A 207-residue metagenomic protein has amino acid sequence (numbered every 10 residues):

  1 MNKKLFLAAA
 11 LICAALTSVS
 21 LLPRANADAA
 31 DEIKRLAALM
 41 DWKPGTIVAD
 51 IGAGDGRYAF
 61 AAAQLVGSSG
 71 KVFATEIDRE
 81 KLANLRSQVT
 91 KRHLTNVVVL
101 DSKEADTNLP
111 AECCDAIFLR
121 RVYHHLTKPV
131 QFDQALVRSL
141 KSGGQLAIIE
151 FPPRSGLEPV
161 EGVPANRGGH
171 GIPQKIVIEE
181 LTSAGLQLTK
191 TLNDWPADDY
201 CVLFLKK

Functional and structural regions predicted by a protein language model:
D28-T46: Conserved alpha-helix/loop element of class I SAM-dependent methyltransferases that forms part of the SAM/SAH-binding
K43-T46, T107-I117: A short acidic, Gly/Pro-enriched loop at the edge of an enzyme's catalytic core that lines a small-molecule cofactor
P44-G54: Conserved class I S-adenosyl-L-methionine
A63-G67, V130-Q145: A short glycine-rich, Lys/Arg-flanked "PGG" loop and its adjoining helix->strand segment in the class I
L82, Q145-I176: Conserved class I S-adenosyl-L-methionine
C113-V130: A short SAM/SAH-binding and catalytic strip from SAM-dependent methyltransferases
L188-K207: Core SAM-dependent methyltransferase catalytic element
